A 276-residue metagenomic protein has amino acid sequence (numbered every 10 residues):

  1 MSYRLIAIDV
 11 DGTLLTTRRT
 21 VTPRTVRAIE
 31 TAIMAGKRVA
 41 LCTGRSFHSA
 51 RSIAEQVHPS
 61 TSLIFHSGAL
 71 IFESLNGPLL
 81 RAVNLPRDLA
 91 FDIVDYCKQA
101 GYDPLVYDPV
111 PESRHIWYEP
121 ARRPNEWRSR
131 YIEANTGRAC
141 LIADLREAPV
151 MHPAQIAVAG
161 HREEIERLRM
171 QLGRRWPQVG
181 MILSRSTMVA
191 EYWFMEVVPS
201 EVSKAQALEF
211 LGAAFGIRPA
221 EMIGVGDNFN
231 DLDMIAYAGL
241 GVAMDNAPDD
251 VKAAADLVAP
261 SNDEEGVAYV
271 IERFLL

Functional and structural regions predicted by a protein language model:
M1-L5, V21-T22, M195-L276: Mg2+-dependent phosphoryl-transfer enzymes with acidic/Ser/Thr/Gly-rich catalytic loops
Y3-R18, I93, I235: Asp-based phosphoryl-transfer active-site loop
T20-R128: Active-site phosphate-binding/coordination module
A32, T43, S67, I156 (+3 more regions): Residue-level signal for inorganic ion chemistry
I33-M34, K98, G173, A236 (+1 more regions): Anion (oxyanion) recognition and catalysis
G36-A40, S60-T61, A154-Q155, A220-E221 (+2 more regions): Short active-site oxyanion
V57-P59, H66-S67, L75, R175-P177 (+2 more regions): Short, structured coil segments at secondary-structure junctions
Y96, Y107-V225, F229: Conserved acidic, metal-coordinating active-site core of Asp-based, Mg2+-dependent phosphoryl-transfer enzymes
